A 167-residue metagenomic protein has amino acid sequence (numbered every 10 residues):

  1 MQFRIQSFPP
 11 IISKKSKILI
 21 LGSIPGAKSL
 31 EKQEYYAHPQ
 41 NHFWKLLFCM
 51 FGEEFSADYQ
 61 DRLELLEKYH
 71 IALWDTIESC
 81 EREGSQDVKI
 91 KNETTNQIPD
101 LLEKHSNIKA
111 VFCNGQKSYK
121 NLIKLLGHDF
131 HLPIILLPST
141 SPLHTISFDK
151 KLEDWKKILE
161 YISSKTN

Functional and structural regions predicted by a protein language model:
M1-I5, E54-A57: Short gly/ser/thr-rich secondary-structure transition/capping motifs
Q2-K17, P39, Q86-P99, I123-N167: C-terminal capping/extension of enzyme domains
K17-S23: Short, hydrophobic/glycine-enriched beta-strand segments
L21, F112-N114, L137: Short hydrophobic segments within beta-strands
S23, L73, S139: Conserved proline-anchored active-site loop of SAM-dependent methyltransferases that bridges a beta-strand
P25-K28, H42, E78-E81, Q116-Y119 (+1 more regions): Short, solvent-exposed loop/turn segments at secondary-structure junctions
K28-K89: Short, surface-exposed acidic-centric catalytic microdomains
K68-S118: Internal catalytic-core helix/loop-beta-alpha segment that presents or stabilizes conserved functional determinants
